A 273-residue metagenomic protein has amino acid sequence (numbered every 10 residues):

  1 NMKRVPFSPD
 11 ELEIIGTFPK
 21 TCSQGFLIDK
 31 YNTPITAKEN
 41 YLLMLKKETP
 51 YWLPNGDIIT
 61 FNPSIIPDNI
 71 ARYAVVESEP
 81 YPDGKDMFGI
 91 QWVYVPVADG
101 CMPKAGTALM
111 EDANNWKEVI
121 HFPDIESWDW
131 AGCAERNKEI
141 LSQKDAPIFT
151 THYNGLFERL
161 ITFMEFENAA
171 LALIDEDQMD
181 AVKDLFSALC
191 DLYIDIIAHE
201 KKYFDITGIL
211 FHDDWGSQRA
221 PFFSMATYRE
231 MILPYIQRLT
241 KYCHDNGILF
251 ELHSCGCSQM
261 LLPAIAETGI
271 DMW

Functional and structural regions predicted by a protein language model:
N1-G56, K85, H121-W273: Active-site loop segments of alpha/beta catalytic cores
K47-P50, F61-I65, I90, V97: Short helix-loop boundary/capping segments at the starts of domains
L53-R72: Short, basic/low-complexity N-terminal boundary segments at the transition from targeting/disordered tails
D57-F61, P96, H152: Short glycine-rich, polar/acidic loop-and-turn segments at beta strand-coil junctions
N62-I66, V93, L156-L160: Short catalytic/ligand-binding loop motif for oxyanion handling, primarily in non-cytosolic enzymes, centered on
I66-N69, P96-G100, A105, I161-F163 (+1 more regions): Short aromatic-enriched loop/helix-cap "lid" or pocket-rim segments at secondary-structure transitions that line
P67-K85: Short acidic, Pro/Gly- and aromatic-enriched capping/linker segments at domain boundaries
Y81-E126, A131, S142-T151: A contiguous, low-structure linker/loop signature
